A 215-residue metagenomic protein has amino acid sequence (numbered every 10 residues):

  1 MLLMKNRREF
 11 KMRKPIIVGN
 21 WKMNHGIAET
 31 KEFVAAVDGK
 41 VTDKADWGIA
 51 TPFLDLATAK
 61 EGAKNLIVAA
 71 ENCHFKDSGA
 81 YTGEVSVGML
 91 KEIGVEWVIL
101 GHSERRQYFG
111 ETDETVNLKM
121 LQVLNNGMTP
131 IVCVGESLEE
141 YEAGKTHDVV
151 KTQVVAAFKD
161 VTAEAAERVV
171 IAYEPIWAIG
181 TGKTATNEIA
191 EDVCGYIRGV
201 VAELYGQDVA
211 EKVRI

Functional and structural regions predicted by a protein language model:
M1-L2: Mature exported/compartmentalized surface modules and terminal targeting/interaction regions
K5-I215: Active-site loop-to-helix "anion-binding N-cap" substructures in soluble metabolic enzymes
